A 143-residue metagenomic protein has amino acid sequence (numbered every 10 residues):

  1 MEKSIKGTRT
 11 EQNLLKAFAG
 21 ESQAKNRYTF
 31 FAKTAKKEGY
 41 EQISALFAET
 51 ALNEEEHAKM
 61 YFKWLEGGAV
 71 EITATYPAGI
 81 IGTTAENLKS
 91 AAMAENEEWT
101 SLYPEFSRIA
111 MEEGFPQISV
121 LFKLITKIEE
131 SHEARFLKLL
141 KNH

Functional and structural regions predicted by a protein language model:
M1-H143: Non-heme di-metal
